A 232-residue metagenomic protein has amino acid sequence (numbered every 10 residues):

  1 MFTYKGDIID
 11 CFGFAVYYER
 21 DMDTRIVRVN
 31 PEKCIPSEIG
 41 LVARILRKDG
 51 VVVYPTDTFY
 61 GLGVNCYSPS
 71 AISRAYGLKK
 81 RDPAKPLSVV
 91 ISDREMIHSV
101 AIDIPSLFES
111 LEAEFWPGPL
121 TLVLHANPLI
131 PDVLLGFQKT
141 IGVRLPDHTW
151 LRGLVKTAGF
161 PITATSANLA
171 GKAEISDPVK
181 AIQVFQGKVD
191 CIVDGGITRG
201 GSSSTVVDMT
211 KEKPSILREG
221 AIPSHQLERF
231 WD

Functional and structural regions predicted by a protein language model:
Y17-D232: Active-site-adjacent structural elements in enzyme catalytic cores
